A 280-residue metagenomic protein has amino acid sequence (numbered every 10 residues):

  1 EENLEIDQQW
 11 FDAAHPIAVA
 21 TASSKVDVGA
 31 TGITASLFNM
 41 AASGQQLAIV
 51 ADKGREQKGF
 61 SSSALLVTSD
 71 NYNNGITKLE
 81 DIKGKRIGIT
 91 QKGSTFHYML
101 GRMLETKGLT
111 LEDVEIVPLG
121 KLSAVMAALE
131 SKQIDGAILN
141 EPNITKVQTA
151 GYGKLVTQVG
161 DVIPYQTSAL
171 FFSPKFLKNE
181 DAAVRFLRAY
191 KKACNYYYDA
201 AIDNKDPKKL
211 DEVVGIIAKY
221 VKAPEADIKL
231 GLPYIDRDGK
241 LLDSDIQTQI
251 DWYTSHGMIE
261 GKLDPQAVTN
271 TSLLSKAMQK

Functional and structural regions predicted by a protein language model:
E1-T110, I116-L119, D135-E141, P164: Short, glycine-/small- and polar/acidic-enriched structural segments that line small-molecule recognition paths
A41, Y72, E105, Q148 (+3 more regions): Short polybasic/polar patches that bind polyanions
N71, A124-I216: Pocket-lining segment of extracytoplasmic ligand-binding domains
G84, T149, N270: Phosphate-coordinating loops and pocket residues in cytosolic domains that bind phosphorylated ligands
K178-E260: Secondary-structure end/capping motifs
Q247-K280: Conserved C-terminal helix/tail region of periplasmic/extracytoplasmic solute-binding proteins
